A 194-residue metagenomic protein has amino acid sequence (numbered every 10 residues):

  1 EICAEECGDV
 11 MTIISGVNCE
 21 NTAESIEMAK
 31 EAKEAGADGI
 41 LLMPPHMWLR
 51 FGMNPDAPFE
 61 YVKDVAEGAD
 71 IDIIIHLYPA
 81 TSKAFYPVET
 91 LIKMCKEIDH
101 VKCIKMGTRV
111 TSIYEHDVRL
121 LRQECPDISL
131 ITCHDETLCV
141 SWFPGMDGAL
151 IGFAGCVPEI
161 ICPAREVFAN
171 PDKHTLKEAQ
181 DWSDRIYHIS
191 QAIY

Functional and structural regions predicted by a protein language model:
E1-F85: Active-site beta->alpha loop and helix N-cap motifs at the rims of alpha/beta catalytic domains
P79-Y194: Catalytic alpha/beta core domains of metabolic enzymes, predominantly
